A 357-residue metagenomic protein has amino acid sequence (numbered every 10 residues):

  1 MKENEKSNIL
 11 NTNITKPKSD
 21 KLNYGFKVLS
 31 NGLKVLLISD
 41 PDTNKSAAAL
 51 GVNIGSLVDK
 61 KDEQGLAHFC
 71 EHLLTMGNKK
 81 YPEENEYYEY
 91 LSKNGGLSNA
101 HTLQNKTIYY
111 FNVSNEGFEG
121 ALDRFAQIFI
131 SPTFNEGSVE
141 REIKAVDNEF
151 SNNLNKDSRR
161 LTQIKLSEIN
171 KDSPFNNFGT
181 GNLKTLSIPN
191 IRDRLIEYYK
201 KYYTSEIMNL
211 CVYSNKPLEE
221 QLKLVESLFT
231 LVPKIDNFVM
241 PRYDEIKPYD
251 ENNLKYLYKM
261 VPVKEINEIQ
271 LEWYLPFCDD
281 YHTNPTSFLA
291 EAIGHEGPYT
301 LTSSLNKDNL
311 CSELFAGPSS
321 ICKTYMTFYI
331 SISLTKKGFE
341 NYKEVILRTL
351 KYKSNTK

Functional and structural regions predicted by a protein language model:
K2-L10, I169-N176, K184, T204 (+4 more regions): An aromatic/glycine/proline-enriched structural segment found at the starts of mature extracellular/organellar domains
K2-N44: N- or domain-start disorder-to-order transition segments that initiate the globular core
N8-F26, I164-N209, R242-K247, D279 (+1 more regions): Histidine-acidic residue clusters that define the catalytic metal-binding segment of zinc metallopeptidase domains
D40, A49-G51, S151, L166 (+2 more regions): His/Glu-based metal-binding/catalytic segments typifying zinc-dependent metallopeptidases
D42, A47-N112, N155-D157, N177-N182 (+2 more regions): M16/MPP (pitrilysin/insulinase) zinc-metallopeptidase core fold and M16-derived inactive scaffolds
G77-K80, N112-A145, T324-K357: M16/insulysin-pitrilysin zinc metalloprotease superfamily fold
I269, Y274-P276, Y281-K357: Structured mid-domain segments that build the active-site/substrate or prosthetic-cofactor binding neighborhood
